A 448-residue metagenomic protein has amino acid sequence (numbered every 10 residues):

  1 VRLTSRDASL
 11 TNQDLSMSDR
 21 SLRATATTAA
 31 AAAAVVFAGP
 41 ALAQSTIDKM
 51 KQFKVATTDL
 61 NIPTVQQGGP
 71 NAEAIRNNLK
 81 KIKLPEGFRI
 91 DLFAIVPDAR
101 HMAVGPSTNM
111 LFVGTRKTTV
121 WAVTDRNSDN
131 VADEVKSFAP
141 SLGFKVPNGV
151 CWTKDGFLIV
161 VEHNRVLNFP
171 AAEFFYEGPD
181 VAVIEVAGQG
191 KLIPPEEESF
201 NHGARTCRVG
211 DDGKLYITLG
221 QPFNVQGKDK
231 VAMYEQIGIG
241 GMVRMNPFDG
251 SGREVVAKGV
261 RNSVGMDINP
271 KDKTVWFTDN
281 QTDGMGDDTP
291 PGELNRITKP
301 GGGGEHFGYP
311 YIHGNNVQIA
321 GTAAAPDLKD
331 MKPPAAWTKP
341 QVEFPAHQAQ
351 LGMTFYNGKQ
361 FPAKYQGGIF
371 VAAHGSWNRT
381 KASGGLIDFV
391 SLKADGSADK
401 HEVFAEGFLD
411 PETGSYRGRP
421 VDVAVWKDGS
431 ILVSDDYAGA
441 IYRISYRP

Functional and structural regions predicted by a protein language model:
S45-P85, A204, Q221-D229, M233 (+4 more regions): Beta-propeller domain segments
V96-N109, S141-F157, I193-K214, K258-K273 (+3 more regions): Beta-rich, blade/repeat-based domains predominating in secreted/periplasmic proteins but also intracellular
S107, T115-R116, H163-R165, A171 (+5 more regions): Short loop/turn segments immediately following the C-termini of beta-strands
M110-V113, F157-V160, K214-T218, T274-T278 (+2 more regions): Conserved beta-propeller blade signature
L111-V131: Beta-propeller domains
V123-N130, F169-G178, T298-G303, F389-G396 (+1 more regions): Short loop/turn segments immediately following beta-strands, especially the blade-tip and inter-blade linker loops
H163-V209: Asp-box/WD-like beta-propeller blade repeats and closely related beta-sheet repeat scaffolds
A424-P448: Blade-level signature of beta-propeller repeat domains, shared across WD40, Kelch, NHL, RCC1 and BNR/Asp-box propellers
